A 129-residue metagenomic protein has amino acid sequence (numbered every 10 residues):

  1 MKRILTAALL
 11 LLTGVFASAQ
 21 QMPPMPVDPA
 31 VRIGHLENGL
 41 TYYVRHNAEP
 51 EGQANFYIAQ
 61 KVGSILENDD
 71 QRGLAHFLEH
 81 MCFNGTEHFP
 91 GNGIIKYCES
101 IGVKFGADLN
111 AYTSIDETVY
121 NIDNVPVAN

Functional and structural regions predicted by a protein language model:
I4-L5, T13: N-terminal targeting leader peptides, primarily classical Sec-type signal peptides for secretion
L5-A7, A19-K96, N121-N124: His/Glu-rich zincin catalytic helix
L10-S18: Hydrophobic h-region of N-terminal signal peptides that target proteins for export in Gram-negative bacteria
T86-E87, G91-N129: Acidic/histidine-enriched segments that form metal/cofactor-coordinating and catalytic pocket/exosite environments
